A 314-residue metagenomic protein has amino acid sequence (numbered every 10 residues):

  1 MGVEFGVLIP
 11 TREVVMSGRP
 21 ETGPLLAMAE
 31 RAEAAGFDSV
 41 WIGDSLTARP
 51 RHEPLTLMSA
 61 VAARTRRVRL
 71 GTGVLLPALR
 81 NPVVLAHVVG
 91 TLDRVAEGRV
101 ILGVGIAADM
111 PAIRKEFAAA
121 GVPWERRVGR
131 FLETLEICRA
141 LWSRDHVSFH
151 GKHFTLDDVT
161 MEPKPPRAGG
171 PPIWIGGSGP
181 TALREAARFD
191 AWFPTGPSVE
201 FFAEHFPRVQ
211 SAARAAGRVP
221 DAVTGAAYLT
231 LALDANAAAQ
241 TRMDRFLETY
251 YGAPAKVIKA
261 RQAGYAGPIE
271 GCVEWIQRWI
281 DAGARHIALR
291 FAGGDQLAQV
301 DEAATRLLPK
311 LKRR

Functional and structural regions predicted by a protein language model:
M1-R64, E125, P171, R290: N-terminal beta1-alpha1-beta2 module of alpha/beta enzyme domains
M1-S17, D109-K115, K152-G170, A239-A263: N-terminal small/glycine-rich loop or linker at the start of catalytic domains across soluble metabolic enzymes
G2-P20, A78-S148, E200-E204: Flexible, glycine-rich active-site loops centered on histidine and acidic residues that chelate a metal or position
F5-I9, V40-I42, L70-T72, V100-V104 (+4 more regions): Hydrophobic faces of well-ordered beta-strands that scaffold small-molecule active sites in alpha/beta enzyme cores
L8-G23, L75-P82, A168-G177, I258-E270: Active-site mouth loops of central-metabolism enzymes
R19-R31, L85-V88, I175-R184, R242-M243 (+1 more regions): Short, acidic/polar
A32, G36, V61, L92 (+8 more regions): Conserved, mostly hydrophobic/aromatic
H52-T72, R130-T134, E302-R314: Alpha-helix-loop-beta-strand connector modules within alpha/beta enzyme cores
